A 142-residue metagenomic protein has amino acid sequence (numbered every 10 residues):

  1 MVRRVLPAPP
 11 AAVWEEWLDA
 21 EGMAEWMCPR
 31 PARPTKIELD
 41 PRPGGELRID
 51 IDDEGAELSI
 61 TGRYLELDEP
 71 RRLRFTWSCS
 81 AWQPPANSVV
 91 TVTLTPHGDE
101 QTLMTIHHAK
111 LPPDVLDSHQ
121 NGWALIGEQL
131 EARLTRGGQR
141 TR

Functional and structural regions predicted by a protein language model:
M1-R33: Hydrophobic ligand-binding cavity/cleft-lining segments
R4, I106-H108: Short, hydrophobic/aromatic-enriched beta-strand segments in well-ordered soluble domains
A11, E15, E66, T95 (+4 more regions): Replace "anionic and nucleotidyl ligands
V13, M23, L47, Y64 (+4 more regions): Hydrophobic pocket/interface hotspot
A24, C28-P29, E38, R42 (+2 more regions): Hydrophobic-ligand binding "helix-grip"
A81, K110-R142: A conserved amphipathic terminal alpha-helix motif
